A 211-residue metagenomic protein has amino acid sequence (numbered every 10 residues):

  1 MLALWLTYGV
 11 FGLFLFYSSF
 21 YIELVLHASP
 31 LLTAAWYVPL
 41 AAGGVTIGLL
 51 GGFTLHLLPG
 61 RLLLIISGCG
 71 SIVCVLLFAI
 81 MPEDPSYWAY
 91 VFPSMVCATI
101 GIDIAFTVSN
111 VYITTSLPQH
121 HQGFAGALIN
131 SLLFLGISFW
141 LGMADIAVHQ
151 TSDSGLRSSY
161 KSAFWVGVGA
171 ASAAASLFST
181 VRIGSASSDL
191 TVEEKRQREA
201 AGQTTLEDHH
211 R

Functional and structural regions predicted by a protein language model:
M1-A186: 12-transmembrane solute porter fold
S187-R211: Intrinsically disordered, low-complexity terminal tails of fungal membrane proteins
